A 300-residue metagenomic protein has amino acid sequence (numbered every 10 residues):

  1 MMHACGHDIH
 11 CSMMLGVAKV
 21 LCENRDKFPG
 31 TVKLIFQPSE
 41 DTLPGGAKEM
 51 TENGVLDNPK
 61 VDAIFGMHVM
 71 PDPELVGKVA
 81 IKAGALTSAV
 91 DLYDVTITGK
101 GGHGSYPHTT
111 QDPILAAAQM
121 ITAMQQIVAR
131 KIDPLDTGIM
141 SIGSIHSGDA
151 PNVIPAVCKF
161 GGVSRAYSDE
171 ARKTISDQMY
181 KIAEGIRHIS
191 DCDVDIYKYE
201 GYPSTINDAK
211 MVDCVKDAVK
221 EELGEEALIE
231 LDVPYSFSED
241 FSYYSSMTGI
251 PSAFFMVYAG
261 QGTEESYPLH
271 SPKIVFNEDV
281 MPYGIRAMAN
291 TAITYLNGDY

Functional and structural regions predicted by a protein language model:
M1-A4, T98-G101, S266-I274: Glycine/charged-rich beta-loop-alpha catalytic/anionic-binding loops adjacent to active sites
M1-M2, I9, D26-S144, G148-P155 (+1 more regions): Histidine/acidic-residue-rich, glycine-tolerant segments that coordinate divalent metal ions
M2-K19: Di-metal (Zn2+ and/or Mg2+/Mn2+) metal-binding site signature of metallo-dependent hydrolases with the MBL/beta-CASP
G16, G45-K48, H108, T174-D177 (+1 more regions): Generic recognition of short, well-ordered alpha-helical segments
G16-K19, G30-F36, G162: Membrane-embedded catalytic cores of phosphoryl/pyrophosphoryl-handling enzymes
A18-D26, S245-G249: Alpha-helix C-terminal capping segments
K19, E23, E52, N290: Short, well-ordered alpha-helices that flank and scaffold nucleotide-derived cofactor binding pockets
L115-Y300: Metal-dependent amide/peptide-bond hydrolase catalytic core, centered on the "pita-bread" metallohydrolase fold
